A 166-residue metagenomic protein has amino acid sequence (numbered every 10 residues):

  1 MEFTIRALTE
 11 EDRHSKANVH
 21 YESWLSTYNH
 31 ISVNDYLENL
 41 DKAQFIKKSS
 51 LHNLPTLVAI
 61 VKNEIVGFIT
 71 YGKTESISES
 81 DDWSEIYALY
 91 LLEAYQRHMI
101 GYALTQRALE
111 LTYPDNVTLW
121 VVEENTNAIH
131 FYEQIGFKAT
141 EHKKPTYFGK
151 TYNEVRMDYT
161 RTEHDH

Functional and structural regions predicted by a protein language model:
F3, A7-R13, A17-A94, Y102-L111 (+1 more regions): Acetyl-CoA-dependent GNAT
I60, Q96-H98, H130, V155: A general secondary-structure boundary signal
D82-S84, D115-T118, V122-I129, Q134-I135 (+1 more regions): C-terminal "cap" of GNAT-fold acetyltransferases
L92-H98, E123-E124: Active-site acidic-Proline motif in GNAT/NAT acetyltransferases
H98, P114-D115: Short coil/turn segments at alpha/beta junctions that flank glycine-rich nucleotide-binding fingerprints
